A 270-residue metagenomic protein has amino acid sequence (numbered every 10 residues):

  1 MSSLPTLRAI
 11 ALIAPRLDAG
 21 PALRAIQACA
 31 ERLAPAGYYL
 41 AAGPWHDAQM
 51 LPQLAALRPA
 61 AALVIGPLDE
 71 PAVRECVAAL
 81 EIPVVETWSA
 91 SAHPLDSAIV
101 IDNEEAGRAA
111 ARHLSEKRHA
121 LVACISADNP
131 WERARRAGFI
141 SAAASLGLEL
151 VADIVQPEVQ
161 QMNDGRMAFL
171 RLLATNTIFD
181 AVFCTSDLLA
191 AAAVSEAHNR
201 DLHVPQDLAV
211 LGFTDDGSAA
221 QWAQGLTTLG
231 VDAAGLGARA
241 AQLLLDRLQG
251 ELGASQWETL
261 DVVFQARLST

Functional and structural regions predicted by a protein language model:
M1-R112: Alpha-helical recognition/docking segments in bacterial nutrient-uptake and carbohydrate-utilization systems
A11-I13, R58-G66, A123-S126, V155 (+2 more regions): Periplasmic-binding protein-like
A14-R24, A42-M50, A98-A109, C124-L170 (+4 more regions): Hinge/beta->alpha junction and helix N-cap segments in small-molecule ligand-binding domains
L33-A36, A143-L150, T175-T177, N199-V204: Short helix-capping segments at alpha-helix termini
L57-R58, K117-R118, L172-I178, L202: Glycine-rich phosphate-binding loop signature in dinucleotide/nucleotide-binding domains
T175-T270: Flexible loop/turn connectors
